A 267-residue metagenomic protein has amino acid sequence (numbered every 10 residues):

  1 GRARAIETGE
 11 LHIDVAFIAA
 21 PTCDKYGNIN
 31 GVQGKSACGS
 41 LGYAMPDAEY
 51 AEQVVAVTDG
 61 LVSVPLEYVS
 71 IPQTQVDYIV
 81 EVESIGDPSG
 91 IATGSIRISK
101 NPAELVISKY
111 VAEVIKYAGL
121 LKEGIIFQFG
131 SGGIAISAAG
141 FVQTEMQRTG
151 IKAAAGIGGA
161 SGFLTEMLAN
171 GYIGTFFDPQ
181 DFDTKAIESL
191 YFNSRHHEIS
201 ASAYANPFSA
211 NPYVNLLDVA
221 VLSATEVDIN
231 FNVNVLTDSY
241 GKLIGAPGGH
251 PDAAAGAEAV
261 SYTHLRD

Functional and structural regions predicted by a protein language model:
G1, G34-Y43, V106-V111, S202-A205 (+1 more regions): Active-site glycine-rich loop that binds ribose-phosphate moieties when present
G1-C23, A153, A160-E226: Ligand-binding beta-strand-loop-alpha-helix segment within the catalytic cores of soluble metabolic enzymes
R2-E10, A19-A20, S40-D47, P65-S70 (+4 more regions): A generic local secondary-structure boundary/capping motif
S36-L41, L61-E81: His/Asp/Glu-rich metal-coordinating catalytic cores of metallo-dependent phosphodiesterases/hydrolases acting on
A37-E52, Q147-S161, V235-Y262: Gly/Ser/Thr-rich active-site loops/lids in small-molecule metabolic enzymes that frequently grip phosphoryl groups
T74-I98, P102, V106: Conformationally flexible catalytic loops at phosphate/diphosphate-handling active centers
S99-L190: N-terminal active-site beta-alpha-beta segment that forms phosphate/nucleotide-binding and substrate-recognition loops
T263-D267: Conserved small/polar residues in nucleotide/adenosyl-binding loops
